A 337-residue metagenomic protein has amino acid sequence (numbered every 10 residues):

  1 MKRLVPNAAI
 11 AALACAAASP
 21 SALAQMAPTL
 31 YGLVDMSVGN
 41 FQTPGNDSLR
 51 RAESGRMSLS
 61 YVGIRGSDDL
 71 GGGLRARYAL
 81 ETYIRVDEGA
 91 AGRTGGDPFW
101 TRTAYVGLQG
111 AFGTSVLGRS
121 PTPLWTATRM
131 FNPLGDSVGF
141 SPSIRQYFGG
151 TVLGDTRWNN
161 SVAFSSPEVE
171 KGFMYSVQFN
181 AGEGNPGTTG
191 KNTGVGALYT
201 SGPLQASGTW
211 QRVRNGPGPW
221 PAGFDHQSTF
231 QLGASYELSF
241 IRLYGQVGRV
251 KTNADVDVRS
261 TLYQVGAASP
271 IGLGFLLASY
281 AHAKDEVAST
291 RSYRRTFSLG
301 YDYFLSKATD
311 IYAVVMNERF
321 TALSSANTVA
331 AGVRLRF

Functional and structural regions predicted by a protein language model:
S19-A24: Sec/Tat signal peptide C-region and signal peptidase I cleavage site
Q25-N40, L49-G182, T189-K191, L198-G202: Outer membrane beta-barrel
M36-Q42, Y61, T82-V86, P121-P123 (+9 more regions): Transmembrane beta-strands of outer-membrane beta-barrel pores
G63-R65, Y105-G107, A163-S165, G196-L198 (+5 more regions): Outer-membrane beta-barrel architecture
L74-A76, F112-S115, E170-Y175, P203-G208 (+3 more regions): Repeated loop/turn-to-beta-strand initiation elements of outer-membrane beta-barrel proteins
E88, V152-N159, A181-K191, N253-R259 (+2 more regions): Solvent-exposed loop/turn segments connecting transmembrane beta-strands in outer-membrane beta-barrel proteins
T188, N192-S298: Detector for outer-membrane/organellar transmembrane beta-barrel domains, recognizing the amphipathic beta-strand
Y303, S325-F337: Outer-membrane beta-barrel "beta-signal"
